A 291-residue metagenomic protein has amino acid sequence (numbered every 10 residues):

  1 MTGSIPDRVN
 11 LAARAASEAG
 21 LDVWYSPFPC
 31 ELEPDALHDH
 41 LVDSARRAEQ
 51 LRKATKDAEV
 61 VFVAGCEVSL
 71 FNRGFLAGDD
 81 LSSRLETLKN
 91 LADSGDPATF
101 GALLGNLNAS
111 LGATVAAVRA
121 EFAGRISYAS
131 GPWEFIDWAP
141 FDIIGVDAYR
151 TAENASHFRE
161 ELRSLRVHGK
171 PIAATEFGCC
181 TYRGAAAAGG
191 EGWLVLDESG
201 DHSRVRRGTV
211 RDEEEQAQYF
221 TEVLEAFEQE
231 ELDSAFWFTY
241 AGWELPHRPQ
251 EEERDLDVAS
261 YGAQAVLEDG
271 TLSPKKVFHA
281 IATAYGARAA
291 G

Functional and structural regions predicted by a protein language model:
M1-D35, D39-V42, T99-R125: Aromatic-lined substrate-binding rim segments of carbohydrate-active enzymes
M1-L11, C30-L41, W133-I136, Y149-H157 (+3 more regions): Acidic-and-aromatic substrate-binding clefts and catalytic sites of carbohydrate-active enzymes
D7-V23, A48-A58, F135-A139, R163-G169: Acidic (Asp/Glu)-rich catalytic clusters
E18, D39-E49, R73-K89, A185-E198 (+1 more regions): Aromatic- and acidic-residue-enriched segments that line the glycan-binding/catalytic groove of carbohydrate-active
D22, A226-E231, F236-G291: Aromatic-rich peripheral "rim/lid" segments of glycoside hydrolase catalytic domains that contact and position glycan
R47-L104, Y128-W133, D233-F236: Active-site groove signature of glycoside hydrolases
L51-A58, A109-I126, E222-S234, K276-A290: A structural motif corresponding to the C-terminal end of an alpha-helix and its immediate exit/capping segment
A120, G124-V205, T221-E228, D233-F238: Glycoside hydrolase catalytic-domain groove-lining segments
